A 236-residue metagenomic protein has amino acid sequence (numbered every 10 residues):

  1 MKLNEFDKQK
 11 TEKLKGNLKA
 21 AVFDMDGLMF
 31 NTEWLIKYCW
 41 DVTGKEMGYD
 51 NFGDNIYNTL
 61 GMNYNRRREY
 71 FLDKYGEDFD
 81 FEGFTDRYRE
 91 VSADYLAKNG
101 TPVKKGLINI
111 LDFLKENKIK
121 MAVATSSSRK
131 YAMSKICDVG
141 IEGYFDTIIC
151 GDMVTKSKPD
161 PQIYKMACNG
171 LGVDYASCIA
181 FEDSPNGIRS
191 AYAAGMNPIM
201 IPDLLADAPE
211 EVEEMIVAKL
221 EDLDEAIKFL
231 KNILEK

Functional and structural regions predicted by a protein language model:
M1-K19, D112-K115, R129-K236: Asp-based, Mg2+/Mn2+-dependent phosphohydrolase catalytic module
K2-N109, F113-N117: N-terminal helical cap/lid subdomain that shapes the substrate entry/recognition surface in HAD-like hydrolases
M25, T59, K120, I149 (+1 more regions): Short glycine/serine/threonine-biased micro-segments
G27, D54-N55, L96-K98, V123 (+3 more regions): Short, contiguous strand/loop micro-motifs
M29, V103, M121, K156 (+1 more regions): Conserved SAM-binding loop
D50, K120, N197: Residue-level detector of anion-binding/catalytic polar loops
